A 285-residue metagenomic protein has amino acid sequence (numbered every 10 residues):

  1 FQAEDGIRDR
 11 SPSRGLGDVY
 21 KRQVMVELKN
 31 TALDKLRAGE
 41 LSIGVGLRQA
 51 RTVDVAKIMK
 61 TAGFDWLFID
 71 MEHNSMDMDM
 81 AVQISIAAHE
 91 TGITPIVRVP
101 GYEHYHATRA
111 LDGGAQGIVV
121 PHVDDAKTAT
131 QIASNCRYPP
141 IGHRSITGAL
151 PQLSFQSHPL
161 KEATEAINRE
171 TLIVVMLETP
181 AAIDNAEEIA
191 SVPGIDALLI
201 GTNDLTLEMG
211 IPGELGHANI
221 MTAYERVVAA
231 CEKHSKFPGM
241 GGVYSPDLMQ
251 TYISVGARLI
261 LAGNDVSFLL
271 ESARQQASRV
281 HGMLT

Functional and structural regions predicted by a protein language model:
F1-Q23: Single conserved hydrophobic/aromatic residue that forms the stacking wall/gate of nucleotide- or nucleobase-binding
M25-G46, S157-R169, R226, E232-K233: N-terminal amphipathic alpha-helix/helix-capping segment at the start of soluble metabolic enzymes
A38-T52, P100, L172-D184, F237-V243: Active-site mouth loops of central-metabolism enzymes
V55-A56, F64-V82, T202-G216: Glycine-rich, proline-tolerant flexible connector loops at the mouths of alpha/beta enzymes
M78-H104, T108, R137-I141, N168 (+1 more regions): Alpha-helix-loop-beta-strand connector modules within alpha/beta enzyme cores
I84, K127-G142, L269-T285: C-terminal helical cap(s) of enzyme catalytic domains, especially alpha/beta-barrels
Y105, G117-P193, T202, L207: Conserved anion-binding
V119-T128, L198-L207, R258-Q275: Glycine-rich phosphate-binding active-site loops on the catalytic face of alpha/beta enzymes
